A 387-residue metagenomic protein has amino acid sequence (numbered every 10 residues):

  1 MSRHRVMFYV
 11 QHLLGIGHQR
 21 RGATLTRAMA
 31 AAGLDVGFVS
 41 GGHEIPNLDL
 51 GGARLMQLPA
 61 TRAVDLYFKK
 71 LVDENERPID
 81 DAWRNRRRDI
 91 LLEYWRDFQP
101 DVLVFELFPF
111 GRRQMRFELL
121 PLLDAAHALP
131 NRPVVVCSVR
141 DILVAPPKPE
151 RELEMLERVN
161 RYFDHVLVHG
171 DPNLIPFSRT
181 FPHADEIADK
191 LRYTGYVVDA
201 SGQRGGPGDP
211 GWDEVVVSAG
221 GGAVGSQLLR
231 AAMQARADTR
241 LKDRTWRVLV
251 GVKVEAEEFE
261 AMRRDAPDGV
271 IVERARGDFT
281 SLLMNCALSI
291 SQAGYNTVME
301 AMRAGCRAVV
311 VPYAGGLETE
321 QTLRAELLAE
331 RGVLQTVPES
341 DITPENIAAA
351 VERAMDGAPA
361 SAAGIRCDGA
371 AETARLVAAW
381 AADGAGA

Functional and structural regions predicted by a protein language model:
S2-F8, H12, A28-A82, R86-R88: Conserved nucleotide-sugar phosphate-binding/catalytic loop shared by glycosyltransferases and other
V10-A23, G225-S226: A short, glycine/small-residue-rich beta-strand->loop->alpha-helix junction that serves as a flexible
T26, D171, F181-H183, Y196-L288 (+2 more regions): Donor-nucleotide binding loops and adjacent catalytic segments primarily of GT-B fold Leloir glycosyltransferases
D73-R116: Conserved nucleotide-sugar donor-binding subdomain of glycosyltransferases
F117-Y193: Active-site-proximal region of nucleotide-activated glycan assembly enzymes, centered on histidine/acidic-rich loops
D278-T322: A donor-sugar binding/catalytic signature common to diverse glycosyltransferases and related nucleotide-sugar
G316-A350: Change "using UDP/GDP/dTDP sugars" to "using nucleotide sugars
A349-A387: C-terminal amphipathic helix plus adjacent low-complexity, charged tail appended to glycosyltransferase catalytic
